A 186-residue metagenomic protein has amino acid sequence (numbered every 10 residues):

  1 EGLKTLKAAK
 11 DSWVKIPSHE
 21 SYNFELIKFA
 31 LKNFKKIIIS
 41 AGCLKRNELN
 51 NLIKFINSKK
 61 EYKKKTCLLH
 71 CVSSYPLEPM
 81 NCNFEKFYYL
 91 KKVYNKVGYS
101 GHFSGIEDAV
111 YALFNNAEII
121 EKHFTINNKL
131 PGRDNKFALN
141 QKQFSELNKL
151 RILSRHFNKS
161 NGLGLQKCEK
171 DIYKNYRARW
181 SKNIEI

Functional and structural regions predicted by a protein language model:
E1-I186: Catalytic cores and adjacent flexible loops of soluble metabolic enzymes that perform enolate/carbanion chemistry on
